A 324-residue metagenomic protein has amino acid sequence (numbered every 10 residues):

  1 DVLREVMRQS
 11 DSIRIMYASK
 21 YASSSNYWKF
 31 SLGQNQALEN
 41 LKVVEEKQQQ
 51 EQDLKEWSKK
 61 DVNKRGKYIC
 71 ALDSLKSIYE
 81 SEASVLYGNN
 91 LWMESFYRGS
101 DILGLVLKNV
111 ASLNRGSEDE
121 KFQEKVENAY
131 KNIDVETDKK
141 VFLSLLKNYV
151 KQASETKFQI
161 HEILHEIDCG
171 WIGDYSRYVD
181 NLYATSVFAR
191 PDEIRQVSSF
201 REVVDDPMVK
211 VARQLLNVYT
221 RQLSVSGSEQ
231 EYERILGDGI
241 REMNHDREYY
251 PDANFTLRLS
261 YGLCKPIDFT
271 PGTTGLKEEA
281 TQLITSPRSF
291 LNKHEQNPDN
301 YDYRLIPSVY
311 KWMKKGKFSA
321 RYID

Functional and structural regions predicted by a protein language model:
D1-D324: Terminal presequence/propeptide segments associated with secretion/organelle targeting and zymogen/polyprotein
